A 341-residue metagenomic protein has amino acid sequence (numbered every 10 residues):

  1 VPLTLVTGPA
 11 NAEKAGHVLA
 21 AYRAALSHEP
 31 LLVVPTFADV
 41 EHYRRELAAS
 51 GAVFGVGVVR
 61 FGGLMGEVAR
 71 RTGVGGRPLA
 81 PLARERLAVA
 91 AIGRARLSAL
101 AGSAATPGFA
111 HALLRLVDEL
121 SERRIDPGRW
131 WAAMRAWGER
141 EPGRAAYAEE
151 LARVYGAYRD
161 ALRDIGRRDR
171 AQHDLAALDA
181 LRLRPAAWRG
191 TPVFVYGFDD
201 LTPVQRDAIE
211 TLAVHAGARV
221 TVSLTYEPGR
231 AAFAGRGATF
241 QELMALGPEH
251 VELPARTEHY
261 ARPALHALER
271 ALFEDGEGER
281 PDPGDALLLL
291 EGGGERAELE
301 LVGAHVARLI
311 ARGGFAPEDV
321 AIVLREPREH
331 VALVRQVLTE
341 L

Functional and structural regions predicted by a protein language model:
V1-A12, A157-D174, T257-A304: Glycine-rich phosphate-binding "P-loop"
V1-L82, G303, A311, F315-A316 (+1 more regions): P-loop NTPase Walker
L32-V34, F194, A218-L224: Structural recognition of the conserved hydrophobic beta-strand(s) that form the central parallel beta-sheet of P-loop
V34-E41, D199-L201, P228-A234, G294-A297 (+1 more regions): Acidic, metal-coordinating catalytic cores used for nucleic-acid/nucleotide bond scission and strand-transfer chemistry
A38-H42, L47-A187, P203, G237-A238 (+1 more regions): Basic/charged alpha-beta structural segments of nucleotide/phosphate-handling enzymes
L181-V193, R206, V214: Short basic/glycine-enriched coil/helix segment immediately N-terminal to the Walker B
P203-G292: Conserved RecA-like helicase ATPase core segment that couples NTP binding/hydrolysis to strand translocation
E329-L341: Conserved helicase motor "Helicase C" RecA-like lobe of SF1/SF2 P-loop NTPases
